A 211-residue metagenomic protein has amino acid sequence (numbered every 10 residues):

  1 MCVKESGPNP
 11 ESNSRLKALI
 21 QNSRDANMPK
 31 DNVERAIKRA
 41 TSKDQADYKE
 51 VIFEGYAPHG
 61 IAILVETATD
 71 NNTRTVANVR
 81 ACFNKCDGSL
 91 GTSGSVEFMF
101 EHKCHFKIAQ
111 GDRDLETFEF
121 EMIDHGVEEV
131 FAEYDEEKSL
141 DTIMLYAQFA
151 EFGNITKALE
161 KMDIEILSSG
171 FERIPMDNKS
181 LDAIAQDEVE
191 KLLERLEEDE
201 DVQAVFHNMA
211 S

Functional and structural regions predicted by a protein language model:
M1-E11: Intrinsically disordered, Lys/Arg-rich N-terminal extensions and targeting peptides of nucleic-acid-associated proteins
N9-R15, E50-P58, L90-F100, I164-M176: Flexible hinge/switch segments at interdomain interfaces of large molecular machines
P10-S14, R24-D31, T69-A77, D112-E116 (+2 more regions): Ordered, soluble secondary-structure elements with a strong preference for glycine-centered loop motifs and nearby
P10-T67: Translation machinery proteins
N27, V33, V79, M122 (+1 more regions): Residue-level signature of catalytic and energy-coupling elements of molecular machines, predominantly ATP/GTP-dependent
D44-Q45, F83-L90, G111-D114, E119-I123: A general structural motif
E54-A68, T73-H102: RNA pseudouridine synthases
H102-S211: Positively charged, low-complexity, intrinsically disordered RNA-binding extensions
